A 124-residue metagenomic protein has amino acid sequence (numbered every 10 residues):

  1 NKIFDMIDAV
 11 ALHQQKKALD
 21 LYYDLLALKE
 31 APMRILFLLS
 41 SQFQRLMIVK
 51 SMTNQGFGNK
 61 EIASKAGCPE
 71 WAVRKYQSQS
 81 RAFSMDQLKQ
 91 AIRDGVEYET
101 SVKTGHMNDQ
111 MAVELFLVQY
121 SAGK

Functional and structural regions predicted by a protein language model:
K2, A11-K124: Helix-rich C-terminal "collar"/helical-bundle subdomain used as an assembly and partner-interaction module in RFC-like
